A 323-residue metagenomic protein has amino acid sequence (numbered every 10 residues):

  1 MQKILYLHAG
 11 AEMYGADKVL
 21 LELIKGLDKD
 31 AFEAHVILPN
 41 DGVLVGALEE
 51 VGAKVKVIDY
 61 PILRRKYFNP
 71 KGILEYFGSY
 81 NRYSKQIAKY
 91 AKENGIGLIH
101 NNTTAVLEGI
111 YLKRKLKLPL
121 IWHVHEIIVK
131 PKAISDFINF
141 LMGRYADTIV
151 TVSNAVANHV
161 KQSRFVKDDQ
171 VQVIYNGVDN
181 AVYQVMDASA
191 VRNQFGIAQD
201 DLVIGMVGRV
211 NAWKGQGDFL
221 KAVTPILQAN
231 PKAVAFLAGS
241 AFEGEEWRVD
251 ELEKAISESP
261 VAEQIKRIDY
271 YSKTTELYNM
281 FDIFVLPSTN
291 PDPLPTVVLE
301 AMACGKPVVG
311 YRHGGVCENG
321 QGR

Functional and structural regions predicted by a protein language model:
D17-E22, L202, M206, N211-P225: A conserved mid-protein helix/loop that constitutes part of the nucleotide-sugar donor-binding site
K29, N158-F165, D169-Q170, G177-Q194: Acidic anion/phosphate-binding donor-loop and adjacent secondary structure in glycosyltransferase catalytic cores
D30, H35-G72: Conserved nucleotide-sugar phosphate-binding/catalytic loop shared by glycosyltransferases and other
I37-V43, V178, V207, V234-D250: Glycosyltransferase donor-sugar binding loop
K71-G72, I121-T148, N158: A conserved, positively charged/aromatic
G95-G97, N279-P293, K306-P307: Acidic donor-binding loop of glycosyltransferase active sites
G244-V249, A262-Y271, L277: Active-site donor-binding acidic/aromatic loop of nucleotide-activated sugar and phosphosugar transferases involved
P307-G310, G320: Short hydrophobic beta-strand element within catalytic cores of glycosyltransferases and related nucleotide-activated
